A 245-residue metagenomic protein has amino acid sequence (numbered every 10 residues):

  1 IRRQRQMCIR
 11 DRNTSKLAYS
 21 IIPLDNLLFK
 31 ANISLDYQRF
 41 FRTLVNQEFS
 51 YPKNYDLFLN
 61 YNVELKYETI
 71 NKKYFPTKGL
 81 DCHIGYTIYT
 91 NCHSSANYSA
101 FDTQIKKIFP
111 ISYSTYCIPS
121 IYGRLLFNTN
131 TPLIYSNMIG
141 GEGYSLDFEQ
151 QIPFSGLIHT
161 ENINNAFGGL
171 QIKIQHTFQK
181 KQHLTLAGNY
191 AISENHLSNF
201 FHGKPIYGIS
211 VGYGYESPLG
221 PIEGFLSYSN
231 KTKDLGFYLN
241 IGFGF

Functional and structural regions predicted by a protein language model:
I1, N13, L27, L59-Y61 (+5 more regions): Hydrophobic core residues within well-ordered beta-strands of beta-rich domains
R3-Q6, R10-I70, I139-P153, T160-A166 (+2 more regions): Gram-negative/organellar outer-membrane beta-barrel architecture
L35-F41, Y67-T69, Y86-C92, D102 (+8 more regions): Transmembrane beta-strands of outer-membrane beta-barrel pores
Y55, P76, G203-P205: A generic structural micro-feature
N62-K66, I70-Q179: C-terminal outer-membrane beta-barrel translocator/porin domains of Gram-negative envelope proteins and their
N97-A100, I118-S120, L184-G188, S198-H202 (+2 more regions): Composition- and surface-driven signal marking solvent-exposed, interaction-prone regions in large proteins
K173-Y207: C-terminal hydrophobic structural anchor segments that stabilize assembly/packing rather than catalytic chemistry
Y207, G214-E216: Extended hydrophobic
